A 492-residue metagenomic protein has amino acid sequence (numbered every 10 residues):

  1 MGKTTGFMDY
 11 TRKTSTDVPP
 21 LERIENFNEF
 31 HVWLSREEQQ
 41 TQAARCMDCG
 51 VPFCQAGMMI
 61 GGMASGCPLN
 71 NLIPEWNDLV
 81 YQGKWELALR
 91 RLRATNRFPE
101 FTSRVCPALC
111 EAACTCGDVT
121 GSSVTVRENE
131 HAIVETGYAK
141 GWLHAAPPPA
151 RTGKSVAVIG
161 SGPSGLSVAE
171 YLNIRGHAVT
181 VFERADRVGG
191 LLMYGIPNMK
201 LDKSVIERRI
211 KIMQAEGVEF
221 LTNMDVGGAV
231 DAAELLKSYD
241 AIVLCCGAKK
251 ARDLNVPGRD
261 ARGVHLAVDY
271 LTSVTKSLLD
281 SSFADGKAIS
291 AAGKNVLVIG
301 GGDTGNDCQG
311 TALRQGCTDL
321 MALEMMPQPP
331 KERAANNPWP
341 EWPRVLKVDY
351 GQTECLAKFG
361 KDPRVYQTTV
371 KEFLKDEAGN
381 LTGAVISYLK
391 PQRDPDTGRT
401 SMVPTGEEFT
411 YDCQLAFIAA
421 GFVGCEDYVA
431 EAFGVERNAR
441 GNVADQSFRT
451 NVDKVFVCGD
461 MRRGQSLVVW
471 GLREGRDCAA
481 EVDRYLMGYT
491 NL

Functional and structural regions predicted by a protein language model:
T4, R12-K13, V18-E37, Q42-R45 (+4 more regions): C-terminal catalytic lobe of FAD-dependent flavoproteins
T5-V32, T41-A44, N70-V80, R90-L92 (+9 more regions): Beta1-alpha1 glycine-rich phosphate/pyrophosphate-binding loop at the start of Rossmann-like nucleotide-binding domains
E25-Q40, A64-S65, L69-R104, A108 (+2 more regions): Ferredoxin-type iron-sulfur electron-transfer modules in oxidoreductases and energy-metabolism complexes
C46-C49, C54-M58, M63, C67 (+3 more regions): Short cysteine clusters
A132-A150, R208-G228, A251-Q315, R437-N451: Glycine-rich dinucleotide-binding loop and its adjacent helix/turn
A150, S155-I159, E207-V256, K371-D394 (+2 more regions): Feature captures the FAD/FMN-dependent oxidoreductase FAD-binding
D260-G293, Q392-Q465: FAD-site-proximal beta/loop scaffold in flavoenzymes
G305-C308, M461-Y489: A conserved FAD-binding loop/helix module that cradles the flavin
